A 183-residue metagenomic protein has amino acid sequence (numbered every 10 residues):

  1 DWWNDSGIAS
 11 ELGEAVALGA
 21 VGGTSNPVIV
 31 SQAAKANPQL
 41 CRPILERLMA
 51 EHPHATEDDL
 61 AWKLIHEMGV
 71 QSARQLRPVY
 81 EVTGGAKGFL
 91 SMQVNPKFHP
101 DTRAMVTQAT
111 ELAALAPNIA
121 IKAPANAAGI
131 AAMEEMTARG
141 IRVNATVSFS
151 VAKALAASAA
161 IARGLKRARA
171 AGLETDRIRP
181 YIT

Functional and structural regions predicted by a protein language model:
D1-S10, E14: N- or domain-start disorder-to-order transition segments that initiate the globular core
N4, Q93, N118-N126, I141-K153: Catalytic beta/alpha-barrel core
A15, L112-A113, M136, A157: Generic structural signal for hydrophobic
G19-Q32: Conserved phosphate/anionic-ligand binding catalytic regions in large, soluble enzymes, centered on
G19-V21, A116-P117, A132-V143: Glycine-enriched alpha-helix->loop->beta-strand junction motifs that scaffold or abut catalytic
I29-S31, A36-M133: Active-site beta->alpha loop and helix N-cap motifs at the rims of alpha/beta catalytic domains
E134-E135, I141-T183: Catalytic alpha/beta core domains of metabolic enzymes, predominantly
